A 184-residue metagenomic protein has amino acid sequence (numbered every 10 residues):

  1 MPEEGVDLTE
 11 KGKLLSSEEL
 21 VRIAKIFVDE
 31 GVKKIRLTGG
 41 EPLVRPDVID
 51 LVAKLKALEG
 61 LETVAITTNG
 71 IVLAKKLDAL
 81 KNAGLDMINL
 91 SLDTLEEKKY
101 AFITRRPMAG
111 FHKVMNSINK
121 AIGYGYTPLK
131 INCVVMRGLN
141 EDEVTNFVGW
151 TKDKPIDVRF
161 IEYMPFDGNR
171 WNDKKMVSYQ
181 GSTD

Functional and structural regions predicted by a protein language model:
M1-E4, L92-T94, E162: Short, small-residue-rich loop/turn micro-motifs
M1-E4, V32, A65, S178-D184: Proteins with a high burden of low-complexity, intrinsically disordered sequence enriched in S/T/G/P/A and R, requiring
M1-S17: Canonical Radical SAM [4Fe-4S] cluster-binding loop centered on the CxxxCxxC motif and its immediate flanking residues
E4-L8, E97, P165-G168: A short, flexible beta-alpha/helix-coil linker loop
L14-R36, R45-D157: Radical SAM/AdoMet-radical enzyme domain recognition
E41: Conserved G/P- and acidic residue-centered "switch" motifs that form tight phosphate/ATP-binding loops in soluble
R137-L139, R159-D184: Flexible glycine/acidic-rich beta-alpha junction loops that bind and position SAM and/or redox cofactors in anaerobic
